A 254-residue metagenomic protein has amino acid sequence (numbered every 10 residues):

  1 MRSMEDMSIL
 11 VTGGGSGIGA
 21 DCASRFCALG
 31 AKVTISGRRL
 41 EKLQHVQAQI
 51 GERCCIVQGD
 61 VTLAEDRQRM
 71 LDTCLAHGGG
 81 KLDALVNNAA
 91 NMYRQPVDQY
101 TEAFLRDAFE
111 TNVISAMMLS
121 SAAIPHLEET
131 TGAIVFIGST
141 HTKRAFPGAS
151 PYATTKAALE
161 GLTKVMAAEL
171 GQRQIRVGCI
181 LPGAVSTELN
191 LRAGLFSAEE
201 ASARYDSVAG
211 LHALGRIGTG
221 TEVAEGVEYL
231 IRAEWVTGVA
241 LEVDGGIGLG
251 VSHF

Functional and structural regions predicted by a protein language model:
G15-G17: Conserved glycine-rich cofactor-binding loop
P96-V97, F104-F109, V208: Substrate-binding pocket helix/loop in short-chain dehydrogenase/reductase
D98, R144-S150, Q172, G215: Active-site loop immediately N-terminal to the catalytic Tyr-X3-Lys motif of short-chain dehydrogenase/reductase
S120, T155, T163: Active-site helix of classical SDR
P125, A168-Q172: Alpha-helical segment proximal to the catalytic Tyr-Lys
S139: Residue(s) in the substrate-gating loop at a strand-loop-helix junction that position the organic substrate next
R216-V243, G248: C-terminal substrate-recognition "lid" of short-chain dehydrogenase/reductases
